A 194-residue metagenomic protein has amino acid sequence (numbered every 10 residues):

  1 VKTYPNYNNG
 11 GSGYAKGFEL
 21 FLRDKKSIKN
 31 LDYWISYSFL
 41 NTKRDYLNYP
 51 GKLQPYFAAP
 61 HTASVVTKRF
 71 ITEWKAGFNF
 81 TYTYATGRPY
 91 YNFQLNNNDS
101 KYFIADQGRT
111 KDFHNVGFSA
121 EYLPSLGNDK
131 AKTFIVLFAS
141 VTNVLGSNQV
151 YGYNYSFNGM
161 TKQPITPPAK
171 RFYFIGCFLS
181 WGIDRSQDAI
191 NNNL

Functional and structural regions predicted by a protein language model:
V1-Y7, D99-I104, F157-I165: Surface-exposed loop/turn segments flanking beta-strands in extracellular/periplasmic regions
K2-Q94, N191: Gram-negative outer-membrane beta-barrel transporters
S12-F18, A59-A63, D112-V116, T133 (+1 more regions): Residues that define the transmembrane beta-barrel architecture of outer-membrane proteins
E19-L22, V65-T67, G117-S125, C177-F178: Short, well-ordered amphipathic alpha-helices
V65-F70, N98-D99, T110-K111, P168-I175: Short C-terminal domain-edge/linker segments immediately following a structured domain
Y84-N97, Y122-L194: C-terminal beta-signal and adjacent terminal beta-strands/loops of Gram-negative outer-membrane beta-barrel proteins
I104-T110: Short, glycine/charged-rich beta-strand-loop motifs at protein surfaces that mediate ligand recognition and catalysis
